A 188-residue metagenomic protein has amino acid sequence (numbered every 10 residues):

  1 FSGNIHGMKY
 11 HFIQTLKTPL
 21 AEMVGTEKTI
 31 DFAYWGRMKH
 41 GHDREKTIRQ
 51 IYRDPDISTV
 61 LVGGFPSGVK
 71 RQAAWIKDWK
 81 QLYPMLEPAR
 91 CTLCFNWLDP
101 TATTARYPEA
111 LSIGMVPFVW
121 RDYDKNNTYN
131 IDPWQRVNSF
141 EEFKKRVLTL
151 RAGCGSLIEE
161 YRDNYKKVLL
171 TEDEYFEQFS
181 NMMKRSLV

Functional and structural regions predicted by a protein language model:
F1-R136, Y175-M183: Nucleotide-sugar donor-binding catalytic core of glycosyltransferases
A21, K144-K145: Residues in flexible loops and secondary-structure boundaries
T47, R106, R146, Y161-N164: Short, hydrophobic/aromatic alpha-helical segments in well-folded domains
M85, R146-T149: CheY-like receiver
F118-K125, F140-F143, Y161-Y165: Catalytic phosphate/metal-binding cores of nucleic-acid and nucleotide-processing enzymes, i.e., regions that mediate
P133-E141, T149-C154: Conserved acidic donor-binding segment of nucleotide-sugar-dependent glycosyltransferases
R151-V188: A charged, aromatic-enriched C-terminal amphipathic alpha-helix characteristic of glycosyltransferases across folds
